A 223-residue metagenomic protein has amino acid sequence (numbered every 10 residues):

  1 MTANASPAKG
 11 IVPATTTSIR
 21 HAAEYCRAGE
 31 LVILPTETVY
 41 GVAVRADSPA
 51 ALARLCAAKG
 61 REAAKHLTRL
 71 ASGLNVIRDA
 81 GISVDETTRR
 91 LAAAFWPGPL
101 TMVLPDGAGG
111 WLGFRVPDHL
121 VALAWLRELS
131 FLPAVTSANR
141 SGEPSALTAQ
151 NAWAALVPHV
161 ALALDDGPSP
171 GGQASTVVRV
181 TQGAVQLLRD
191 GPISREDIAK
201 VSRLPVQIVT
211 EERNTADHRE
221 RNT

Functional and structural regions predicted by a protein language model:
M1-T223: Active-site-adjacent structural elements in enzyme catalytic cores
